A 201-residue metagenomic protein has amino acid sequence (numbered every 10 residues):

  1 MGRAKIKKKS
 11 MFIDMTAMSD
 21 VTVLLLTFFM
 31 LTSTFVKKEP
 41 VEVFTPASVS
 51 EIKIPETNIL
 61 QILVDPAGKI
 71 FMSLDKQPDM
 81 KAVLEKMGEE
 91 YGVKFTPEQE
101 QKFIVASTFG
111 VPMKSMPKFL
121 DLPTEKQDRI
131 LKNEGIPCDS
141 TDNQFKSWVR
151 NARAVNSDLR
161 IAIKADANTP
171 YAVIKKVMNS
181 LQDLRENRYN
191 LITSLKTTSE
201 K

Functional and structural regions predicted by a protein language model:
G2-R3, P66: GHKL (Bergerat-fold) ATPase N-terminal catalytic module, capturing the glycine-rich phosphate-binding loop and acidic
R3-P40: Hydrophobic single transmembrane helices highlighted by the model
V36-K201: Long, low-hydrophobicity, acidic/polar, solvent-exposed interaction domains
